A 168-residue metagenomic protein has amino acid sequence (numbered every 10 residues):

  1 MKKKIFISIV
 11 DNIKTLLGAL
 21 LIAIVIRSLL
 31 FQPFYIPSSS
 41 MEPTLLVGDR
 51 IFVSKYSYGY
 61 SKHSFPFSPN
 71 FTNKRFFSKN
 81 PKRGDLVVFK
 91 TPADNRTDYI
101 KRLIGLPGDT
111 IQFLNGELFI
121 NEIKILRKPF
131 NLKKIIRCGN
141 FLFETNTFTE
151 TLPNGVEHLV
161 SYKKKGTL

Functional and structural regions predicted by a protein language model:
K2-V10, V25, L29, E42-P43 (+1 more regions): Soluble "head" domains of membrane/secretory-pathway proteins
Q32-P33, P37-M41: Membrane-bilayer interface helices and TM-boundary transition segments
